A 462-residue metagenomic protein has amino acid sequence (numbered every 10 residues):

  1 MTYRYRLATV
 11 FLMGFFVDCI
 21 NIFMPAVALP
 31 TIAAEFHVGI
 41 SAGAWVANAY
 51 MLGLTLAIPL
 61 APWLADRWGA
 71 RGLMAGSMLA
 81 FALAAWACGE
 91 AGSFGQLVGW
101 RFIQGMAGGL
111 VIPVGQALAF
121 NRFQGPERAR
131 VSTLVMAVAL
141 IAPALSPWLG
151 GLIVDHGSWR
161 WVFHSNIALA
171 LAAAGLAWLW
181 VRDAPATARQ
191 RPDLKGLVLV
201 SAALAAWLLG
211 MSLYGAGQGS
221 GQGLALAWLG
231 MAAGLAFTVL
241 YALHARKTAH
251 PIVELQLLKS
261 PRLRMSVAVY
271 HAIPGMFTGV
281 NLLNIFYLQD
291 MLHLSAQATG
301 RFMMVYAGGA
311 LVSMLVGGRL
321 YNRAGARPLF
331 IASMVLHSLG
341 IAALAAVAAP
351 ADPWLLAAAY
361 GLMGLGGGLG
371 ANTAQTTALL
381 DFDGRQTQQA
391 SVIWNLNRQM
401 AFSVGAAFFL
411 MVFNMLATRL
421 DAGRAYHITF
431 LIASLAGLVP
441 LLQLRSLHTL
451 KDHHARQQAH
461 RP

Functional and structural regions predicted by a protein language model:
M1-L7, D193-K195: N-terminal membrane topogenic signal
Y5-I20, P25-L29, F36, I40-N48 (+6 more regions): 12-transmembrane solute porter fold
D18, A47-Y50, L54, F81 (+10 more regions): Structural signature of transmembrane alpha-helices in multi-pass secondary transporters
A26, P113-Q116, L134, A139-G151 (+4 more regions): Glycine/proline-centered helix-kink
S41-W45, G95-I103, G157-S165, D193 (+3 more regions): Interfacial loop-to-helix junctions that mark the boundaries of transmembrane helices in multi-pass membrane
I58, P62-K195: Helix-loop-helix hairpins in multi-pass membrane proteins, especially solute transporters
L118, R122, L152, W180 (+5 more regions): A residue-level signal for alpha-helical anchor/packing sites in multi-pass solute transporters
D155-A268, A433-S434: Hydrophobic transmembrane-helix bundles of small-molecule transporters
